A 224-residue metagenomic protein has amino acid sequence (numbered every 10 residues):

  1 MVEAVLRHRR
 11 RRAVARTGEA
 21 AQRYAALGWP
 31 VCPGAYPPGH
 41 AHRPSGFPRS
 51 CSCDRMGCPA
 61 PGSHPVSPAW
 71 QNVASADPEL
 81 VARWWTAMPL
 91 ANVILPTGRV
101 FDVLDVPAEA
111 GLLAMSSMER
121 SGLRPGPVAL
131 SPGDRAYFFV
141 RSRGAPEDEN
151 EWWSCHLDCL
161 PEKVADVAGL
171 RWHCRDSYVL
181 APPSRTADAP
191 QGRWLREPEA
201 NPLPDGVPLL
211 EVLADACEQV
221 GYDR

Functional and structural regions predicted by a protein language model:
M1-G133, S142-G144, T186, E199-L203 (+1 more regions): Signature for HUH/AEP ssDNA processing cores
F138: Catalytic core of tubulin tyrosine ligase-like
S142-R224: DNA replication initiation modules
